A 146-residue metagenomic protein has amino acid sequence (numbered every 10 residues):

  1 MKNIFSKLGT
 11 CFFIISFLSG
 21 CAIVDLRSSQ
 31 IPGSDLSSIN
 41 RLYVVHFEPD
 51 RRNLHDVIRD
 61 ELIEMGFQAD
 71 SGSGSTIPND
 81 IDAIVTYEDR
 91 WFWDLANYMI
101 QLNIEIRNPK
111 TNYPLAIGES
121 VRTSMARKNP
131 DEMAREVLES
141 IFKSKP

Functional and structural regions predicted by a protein language model:
K2-I4, L8-F12, S19-Q68: A structural "domain/chain start" motif
A22-L36, R59-E64, Q68-A69, I117-P146: C-terminal/domain-edge helix-coil "capping" segments
L36, T76-I81, I106-P114: A short, structured loop/turn motif at beta-sheet edges
N40, M65, I81-A83, I100-L102: Envelope-exposed proteins and targeting segments
H46-E48, G74, E88, E119-S120: Active-site-proximal beta-strand/loop segments in catalytic clefts of secreted hydrolases
F47-H55, L95-N97, S124-N129: Solvent-exposed loop/turn segments connecting transmembrane beta-strands in outer-membrane beta-barrel proteins
S71-W91: A short, hydrophobic beta-strand-centered structural micro-motif
A96-T123: Amphipathic beta-strand/beta-sheet edge segments enriched in Tyr/Trp
